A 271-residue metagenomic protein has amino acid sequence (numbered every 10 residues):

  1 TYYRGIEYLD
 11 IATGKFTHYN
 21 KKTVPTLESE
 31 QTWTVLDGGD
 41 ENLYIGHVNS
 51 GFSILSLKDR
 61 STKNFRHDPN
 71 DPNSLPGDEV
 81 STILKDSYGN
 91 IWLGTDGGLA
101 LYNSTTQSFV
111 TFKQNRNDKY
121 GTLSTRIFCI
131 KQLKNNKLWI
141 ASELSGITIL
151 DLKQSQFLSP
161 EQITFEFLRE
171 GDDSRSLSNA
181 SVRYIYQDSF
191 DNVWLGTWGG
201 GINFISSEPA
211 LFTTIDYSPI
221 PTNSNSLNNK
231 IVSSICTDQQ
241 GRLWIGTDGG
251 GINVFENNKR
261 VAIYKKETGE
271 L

Functional and structural regions predicted by a protein language model:
T1-L271: Carboxylate-rich, polar loop motifs that coordinate divalent cations or form catalytic acidic clusters
